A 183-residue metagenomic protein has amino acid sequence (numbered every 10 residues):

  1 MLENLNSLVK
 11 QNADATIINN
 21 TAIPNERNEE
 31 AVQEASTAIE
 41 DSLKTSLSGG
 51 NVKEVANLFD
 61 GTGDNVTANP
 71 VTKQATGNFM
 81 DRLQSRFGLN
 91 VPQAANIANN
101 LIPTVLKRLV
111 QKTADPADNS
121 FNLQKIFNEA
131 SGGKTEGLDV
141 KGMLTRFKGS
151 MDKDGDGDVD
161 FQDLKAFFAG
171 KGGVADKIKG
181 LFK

Functional and structural regions predicted by a protein language model:
M1-K183: A structural "flexibility-hinge" signal
